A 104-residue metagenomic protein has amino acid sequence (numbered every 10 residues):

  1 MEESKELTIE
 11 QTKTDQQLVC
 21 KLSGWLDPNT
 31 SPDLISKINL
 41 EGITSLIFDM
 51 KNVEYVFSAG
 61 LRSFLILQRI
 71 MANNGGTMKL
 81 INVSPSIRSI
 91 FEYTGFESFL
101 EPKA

Functional and structural regions predicted by a protein language model:
S4-L34, E54: STAS-typified acidic loop motif
P28-L100: Amphipathic alpha-helical interaction surfaces in cytosolic regulatory modules
P102-A104: Short acidic low-complexity segments
